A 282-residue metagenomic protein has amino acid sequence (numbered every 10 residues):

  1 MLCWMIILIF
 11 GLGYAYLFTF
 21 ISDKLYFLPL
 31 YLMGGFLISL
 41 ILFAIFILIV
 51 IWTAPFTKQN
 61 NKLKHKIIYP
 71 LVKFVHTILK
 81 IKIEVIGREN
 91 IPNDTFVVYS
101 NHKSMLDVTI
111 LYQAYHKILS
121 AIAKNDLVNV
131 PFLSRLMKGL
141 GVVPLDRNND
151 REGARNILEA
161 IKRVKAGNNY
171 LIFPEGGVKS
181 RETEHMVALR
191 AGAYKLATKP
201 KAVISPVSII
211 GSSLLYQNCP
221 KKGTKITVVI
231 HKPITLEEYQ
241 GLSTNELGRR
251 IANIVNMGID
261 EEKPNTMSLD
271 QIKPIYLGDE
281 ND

Functional and structural regions predicted by a protein language model:
M1-Y14, F18-T95: Membrane-anchoring hydrophobic helices of lipid-metabolizing enzymes
M5, S22-K24, A154-D282: Non-catalytic C-terminal accessory region of glycerolipid acyltransferases and related lyso-lipid remodeling enzymes
L12, I122, P144, L171 (+1 more regions): Conserved beta-strand segments that form the floor/walls of ligand-binding pockets within enzyme and binding domains
V50-Y69, T77-I78, N90-D150: Catalytic core of membrane glycerolipid acyltransferases/transacylases, capturing the structured, soluble-facing
L71, K82-I86, L106-V108, I157-E159 (+2 more regions): A generic local structural motif
I81, V142, A202: Short glycine/serine/threonine/alanine-rich loop segments
V85, V143-D146, L236: Short acidic-hydrophobic, aromatic-tinged amphipathic segments that line or gate anion-handling sites
G87, N101-H102, A123-K124, F173-P174 (+1 more regions): A secondary-structure boundary/capping signal
